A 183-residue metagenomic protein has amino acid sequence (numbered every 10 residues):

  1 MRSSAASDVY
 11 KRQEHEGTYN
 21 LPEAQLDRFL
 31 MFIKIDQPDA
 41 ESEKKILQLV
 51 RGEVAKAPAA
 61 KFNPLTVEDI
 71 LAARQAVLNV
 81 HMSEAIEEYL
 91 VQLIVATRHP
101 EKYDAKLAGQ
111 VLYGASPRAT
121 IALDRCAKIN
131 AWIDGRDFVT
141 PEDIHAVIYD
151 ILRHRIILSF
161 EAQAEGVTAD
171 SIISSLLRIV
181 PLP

Functional and structural regions predicted by a protein language model:
M1-A6, Y10: Single conserved hydrophobic/aromatic residue that forms the stacking wall/gate of nucleotide- or nucleobase-binding
R2, P22, S116: Short, conserved glycine- and acidic-residue-centered signature motifs in active-site or ligand-binding loops
S7-D8, F29, L90, A127 (+1 more regions): Residue-level signature of catalytic and energy-coupling elements of molecular machines, predominantly ATP/GTP-dependent
H15-D27: Short regulatory helix/loop adjacent to the ATP-binding pocket of P-loop NTPases
A24, P38, V167: Short beta-to-alpha loop/turn elements within the nucleotide-binding domains of ABC transporters
D27, F32-K106, R136, P141 (+2 more regions): Conserved C-terminal "switch" segment of AAA+ ATPases
H99-P183: C-terminal engagement/docking regions of AAA+ P-loop ATPases
